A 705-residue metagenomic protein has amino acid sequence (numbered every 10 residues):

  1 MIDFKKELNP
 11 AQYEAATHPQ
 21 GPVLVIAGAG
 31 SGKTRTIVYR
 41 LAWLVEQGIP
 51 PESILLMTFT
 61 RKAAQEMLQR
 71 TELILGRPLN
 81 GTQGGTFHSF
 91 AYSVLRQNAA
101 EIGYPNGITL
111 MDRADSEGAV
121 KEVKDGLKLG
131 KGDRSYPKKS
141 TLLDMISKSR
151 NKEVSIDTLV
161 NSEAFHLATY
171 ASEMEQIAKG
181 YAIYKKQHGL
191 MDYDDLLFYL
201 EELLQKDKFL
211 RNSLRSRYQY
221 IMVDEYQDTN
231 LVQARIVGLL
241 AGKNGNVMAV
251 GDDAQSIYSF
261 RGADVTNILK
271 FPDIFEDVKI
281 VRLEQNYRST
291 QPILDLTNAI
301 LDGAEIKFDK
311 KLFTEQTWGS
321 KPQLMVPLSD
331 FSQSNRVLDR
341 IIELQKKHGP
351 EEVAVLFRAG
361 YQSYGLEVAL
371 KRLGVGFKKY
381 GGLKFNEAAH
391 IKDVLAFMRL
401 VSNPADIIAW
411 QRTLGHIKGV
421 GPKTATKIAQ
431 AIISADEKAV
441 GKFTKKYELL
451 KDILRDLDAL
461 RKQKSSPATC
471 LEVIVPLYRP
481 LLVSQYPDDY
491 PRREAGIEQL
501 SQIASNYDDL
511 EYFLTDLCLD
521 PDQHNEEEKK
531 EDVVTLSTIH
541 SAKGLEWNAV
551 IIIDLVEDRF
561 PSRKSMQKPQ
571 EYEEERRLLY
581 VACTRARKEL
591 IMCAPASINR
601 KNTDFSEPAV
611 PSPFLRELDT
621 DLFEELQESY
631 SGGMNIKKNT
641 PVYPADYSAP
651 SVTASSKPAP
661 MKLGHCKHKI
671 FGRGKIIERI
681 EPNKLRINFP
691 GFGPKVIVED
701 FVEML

Functional and structural regions predicted by a protein language model:
M1-L110, E117, N212, T266 (+1 more regions): P-loop NTPase Walker
I2-K5, W43, L231-P327: Conserved RecA-like helicase ATPase core segment that couples NTP binding/hydrolysis to strand translocation
E7-T17, G21-V25, T36, L55 (+5 more regions): Conserved helicase NTPase motor core
P19, L79-T82, A100-D195, Y218 (+3 more regions): ATP-hydrolysis module of ASCE/P-loop NTPase motor domains, specifically the Walker B Asp-Glu catalytic pair
V25, A29-I37, E276-K279, E284-G376 (+1 more regions): Helicase P-loop NTPase motor core
E163, L167, G349, Y364-V368 (+2 more regions): Conserved helicase C-terminal RecA-like lobe
F560-P561, K684-N688, F692-E703: A short macromolecule-binding patch
S629-H665: Mixed-charge, Lys/Arg-rich low-complexity intrinsically disordered regions
